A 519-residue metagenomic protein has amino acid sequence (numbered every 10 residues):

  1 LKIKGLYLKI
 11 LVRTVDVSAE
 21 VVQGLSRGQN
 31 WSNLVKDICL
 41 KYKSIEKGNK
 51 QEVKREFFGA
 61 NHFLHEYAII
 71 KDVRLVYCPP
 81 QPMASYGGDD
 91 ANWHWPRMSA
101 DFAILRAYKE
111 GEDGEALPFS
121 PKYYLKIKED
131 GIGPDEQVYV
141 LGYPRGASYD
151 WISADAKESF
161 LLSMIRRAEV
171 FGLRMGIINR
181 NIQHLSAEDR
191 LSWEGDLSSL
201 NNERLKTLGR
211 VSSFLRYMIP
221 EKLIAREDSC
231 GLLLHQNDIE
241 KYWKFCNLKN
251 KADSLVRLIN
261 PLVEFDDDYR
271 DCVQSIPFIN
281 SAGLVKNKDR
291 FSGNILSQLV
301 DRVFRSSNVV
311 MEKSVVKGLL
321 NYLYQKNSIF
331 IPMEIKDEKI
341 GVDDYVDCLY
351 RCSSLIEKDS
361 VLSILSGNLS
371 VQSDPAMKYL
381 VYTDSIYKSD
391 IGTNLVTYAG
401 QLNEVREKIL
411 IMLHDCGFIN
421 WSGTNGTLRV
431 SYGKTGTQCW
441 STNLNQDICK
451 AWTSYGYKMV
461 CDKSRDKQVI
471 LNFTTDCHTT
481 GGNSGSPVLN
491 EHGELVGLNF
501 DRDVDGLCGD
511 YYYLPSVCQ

Functional and structural regions predicted by a protein language model:
L1-Q519: Terminal presequence/propeptide segments associated with secretion/organelle targeting and zymogen/polyprotein
